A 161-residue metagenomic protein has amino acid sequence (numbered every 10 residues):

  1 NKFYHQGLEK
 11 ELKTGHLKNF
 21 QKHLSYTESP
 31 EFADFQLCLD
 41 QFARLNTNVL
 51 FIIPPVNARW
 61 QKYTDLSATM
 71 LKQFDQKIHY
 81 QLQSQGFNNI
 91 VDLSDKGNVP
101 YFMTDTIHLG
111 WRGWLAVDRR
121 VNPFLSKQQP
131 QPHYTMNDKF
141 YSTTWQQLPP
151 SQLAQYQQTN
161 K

Functional and structural regions predicted by a protein language model:
N1-L45, N137-K161: Secreted/periplasmic serine-hydrolase-like ester/acetyl group-modifying domain
T27-A33, C38-T104: Extended hydrophobic/aromatic segments used for targeting, binding, or gating
Q76-K161: C-terminal regions of proteins
